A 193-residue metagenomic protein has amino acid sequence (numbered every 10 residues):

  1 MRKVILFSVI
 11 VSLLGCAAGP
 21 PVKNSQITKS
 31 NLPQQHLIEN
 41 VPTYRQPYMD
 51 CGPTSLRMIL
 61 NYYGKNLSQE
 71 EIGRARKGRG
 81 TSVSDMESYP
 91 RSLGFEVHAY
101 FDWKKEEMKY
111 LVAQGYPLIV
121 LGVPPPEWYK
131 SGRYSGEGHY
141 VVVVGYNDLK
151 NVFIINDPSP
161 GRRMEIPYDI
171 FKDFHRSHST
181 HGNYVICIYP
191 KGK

Functional and structural regions predicted by a protein language model:
V4-L13: Sec-dependent N-terminal signal peptides
G15-V83, K105, P124, S131 (+2 more regions): Active-site-adjacent structural segments surrounding the nucleophilic cysteine of cysteine proteases and isopeptidases
A17-I27, R79, R91, S135 (+1 more regions): Noncatalytic regulatory segments and standalone regulatory/sensor domains
M58-N66, A75-G78, Y89-E96, Y110-G115 (+2 more regions): Structured segments of extracytoplasmic/periplasmic soluble domains in secreted or envelope-associated proteins
E96-W103: Short, well-structured beta-strand/strand-turn elements
W103-N156, G192: Active-site-adjacent substructure of cysteine-protease-like catalytic cores
